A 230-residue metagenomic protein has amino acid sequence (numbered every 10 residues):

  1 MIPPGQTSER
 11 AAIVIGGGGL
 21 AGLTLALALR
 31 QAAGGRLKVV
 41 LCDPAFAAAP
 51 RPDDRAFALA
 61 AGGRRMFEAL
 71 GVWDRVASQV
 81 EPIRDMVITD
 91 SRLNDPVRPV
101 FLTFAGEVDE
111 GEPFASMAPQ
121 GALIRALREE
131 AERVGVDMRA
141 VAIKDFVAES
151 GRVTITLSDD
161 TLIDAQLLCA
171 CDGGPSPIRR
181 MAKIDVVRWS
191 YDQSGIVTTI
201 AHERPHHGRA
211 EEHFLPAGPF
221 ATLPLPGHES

Functional and structural regions predicted by a protein language model:
G5-A21, V40: Beta1/beta-strand and adjacent pyrophosphate-binding region of the FAD-binding site in flavoprotein oxidoreductases
S8, Q79-M181, W189-S194: Conserved N-terminal helical subregion
A21, L25, A47, P175: Conserved Rossmann-like nucleotide-cofactor binding loop
A28-R55: Glycine-rich FAD pyrophosphate-binding loop
G35, W73-V76, D137: Conserved H-loop
P52-L93: N-terminal FAD cofactor-binding segment of flavoenzymes
F67, L127, T222: Residue-level signal for inorganic ion chemistry
T154, A170-S230: Conserved FAD-binding catalytic core of PHBH/FMO-like flavoproteins
